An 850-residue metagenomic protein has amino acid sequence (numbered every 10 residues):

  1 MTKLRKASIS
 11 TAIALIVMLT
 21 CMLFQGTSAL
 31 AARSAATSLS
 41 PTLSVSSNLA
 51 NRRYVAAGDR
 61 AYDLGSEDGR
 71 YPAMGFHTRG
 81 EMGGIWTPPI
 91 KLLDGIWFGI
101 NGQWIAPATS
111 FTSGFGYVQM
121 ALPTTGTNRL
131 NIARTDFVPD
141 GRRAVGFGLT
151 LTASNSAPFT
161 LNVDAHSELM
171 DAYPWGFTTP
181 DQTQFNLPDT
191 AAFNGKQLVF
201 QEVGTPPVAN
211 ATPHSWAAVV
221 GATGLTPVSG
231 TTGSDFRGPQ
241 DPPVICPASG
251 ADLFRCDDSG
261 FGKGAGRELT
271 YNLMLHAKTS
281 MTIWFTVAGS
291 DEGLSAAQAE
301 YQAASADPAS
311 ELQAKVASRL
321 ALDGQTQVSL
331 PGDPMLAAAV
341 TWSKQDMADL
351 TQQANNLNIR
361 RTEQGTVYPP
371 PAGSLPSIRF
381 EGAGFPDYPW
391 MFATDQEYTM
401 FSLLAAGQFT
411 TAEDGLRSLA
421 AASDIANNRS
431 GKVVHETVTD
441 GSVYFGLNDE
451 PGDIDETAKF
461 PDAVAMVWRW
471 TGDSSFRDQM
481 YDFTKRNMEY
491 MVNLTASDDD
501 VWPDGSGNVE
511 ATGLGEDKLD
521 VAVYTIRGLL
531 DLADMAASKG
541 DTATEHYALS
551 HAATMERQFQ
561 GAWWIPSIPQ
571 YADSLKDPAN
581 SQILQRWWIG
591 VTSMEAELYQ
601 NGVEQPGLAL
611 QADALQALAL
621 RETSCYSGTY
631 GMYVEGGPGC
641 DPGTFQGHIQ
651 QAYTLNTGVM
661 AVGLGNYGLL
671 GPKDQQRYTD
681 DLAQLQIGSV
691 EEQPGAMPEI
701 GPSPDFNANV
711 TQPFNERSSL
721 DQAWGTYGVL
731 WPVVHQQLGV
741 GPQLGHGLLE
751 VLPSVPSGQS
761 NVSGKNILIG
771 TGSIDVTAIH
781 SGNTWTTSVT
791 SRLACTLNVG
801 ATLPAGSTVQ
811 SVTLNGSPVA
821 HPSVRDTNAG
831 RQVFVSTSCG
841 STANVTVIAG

Functional and structural regions predicted by a protein language model:
R33-L39, L43-S44, Q119-M120, N128-V244 (+3 more regions): Polysaccharide-binding surfaces and accessory modules of carbohydrate-active proteins
S34-V55, Y62, V228-A251, G293-S295 (+5 more regions): Low-complexity, Ser/Thr/Pro/Gly-enriched N-terminal "stalk/linker" regions
A35-T125, N194, V199-C246, K315-D333 (+2 more regions): An extended acidic
K91-T135, N666-G850: Non-catalytic C-terminal accessory modules of carbohydrate-active enzymes
A108-T109, A157-L161, N272-G293, S841-I848: Short Pro-Gly-centered flexible turn/kink motifs
A211, W216-V219, L225-R237, P331-Y368 (+9 more regions): Active-site acid/base region of carbohydrate-active enzymes
R255, S259-G266, N272, R319-R477 (+6 more regions): Substrate-binding groove/exosite segments of carbohydrate-active enzymes
T341, P389-E413, A420, D478 (+12 more regions): Active-site core of glycosidic bond-cleaving carbohydrate-active enzymes
